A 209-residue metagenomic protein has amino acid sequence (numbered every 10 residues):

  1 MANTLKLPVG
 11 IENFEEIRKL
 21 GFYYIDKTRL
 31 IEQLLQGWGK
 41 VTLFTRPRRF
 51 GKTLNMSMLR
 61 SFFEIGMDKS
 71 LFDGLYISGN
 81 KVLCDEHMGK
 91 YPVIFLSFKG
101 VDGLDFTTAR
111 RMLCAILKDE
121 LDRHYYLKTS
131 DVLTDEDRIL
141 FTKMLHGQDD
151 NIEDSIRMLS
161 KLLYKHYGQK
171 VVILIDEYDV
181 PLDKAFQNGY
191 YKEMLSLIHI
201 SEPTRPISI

Functional and structural regions predicted by a protein language model:
M1-K81: Walker A/P-loop-proximal flanking segment of P-loop NTPase domains
G10-E12, R18, V101-T108, M112-E153 (+1 more regions): Conserved P-loop NTPase mechanochemical-coupling segment
G37-W38, G89-K90, Y167-Q169: Short loop/turn elements that form and flank the Walker-type P-loop nucleotide-binding site in RecA-like NTPase cores
S61-E64, D68-Y126: P-loop NTPase motor core
D149-K170: Conserved helicase/translocase P-loop NTPase motor core
D176-E177: Walker B catalytic acidic pair
I198-I209: Single conserved hydrophobic/aromatic residue that forms the stacking wall/gate of nucleotide- or nucleobase-binding
